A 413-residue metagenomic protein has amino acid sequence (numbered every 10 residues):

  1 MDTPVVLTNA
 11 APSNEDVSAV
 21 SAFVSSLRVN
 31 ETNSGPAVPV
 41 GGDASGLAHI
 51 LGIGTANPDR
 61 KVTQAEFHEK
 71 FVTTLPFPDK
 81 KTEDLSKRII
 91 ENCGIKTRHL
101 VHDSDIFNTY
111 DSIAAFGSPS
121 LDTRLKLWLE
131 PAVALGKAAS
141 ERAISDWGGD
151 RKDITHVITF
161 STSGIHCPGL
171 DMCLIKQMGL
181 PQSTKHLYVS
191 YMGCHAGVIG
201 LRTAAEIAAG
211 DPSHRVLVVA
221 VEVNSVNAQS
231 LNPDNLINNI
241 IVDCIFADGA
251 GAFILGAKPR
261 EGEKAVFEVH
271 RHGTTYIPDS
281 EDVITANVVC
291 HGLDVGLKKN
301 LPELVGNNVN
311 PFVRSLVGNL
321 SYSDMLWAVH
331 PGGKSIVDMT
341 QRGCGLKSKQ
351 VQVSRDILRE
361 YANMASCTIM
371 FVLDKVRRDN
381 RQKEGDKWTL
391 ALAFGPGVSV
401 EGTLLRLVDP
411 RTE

Functional and structural regions predicted by a protein language model:
D2-V5, A10-F23, G35-A37, K137 (+7 more regions): Claisen-condensing/thiolase-fold acyl-transfer catalytic domains that form or cleave C-C bonds in fatty acid
P4-V6, D16-L127, R215, N224 (+3 more regions): Condensing-enzyme catalytic core mediating Claisen C-C bond formation in acyl metabolism
S45-G46, R151-T155, Q182-K185, D211-V216 (+6 more regions): Short coil/turn connectors at secondary-structure junctions
K87-L180, Y191, S321-V337: Conserved beta-ketoacyl condensing-enzyme motif
L121-W128, T159, H186-S190, N238-I240 (+2 more regions): A short glycine/serine-rich beta->alpha loop
S145-K152, E206-R215, G256-A265, N319: Secondary-structure boundary elements
H166-L180, A220-N232, E281-T285, V337-V351: Acidic-glycine-rich active-site phosphate/pyrophosphate-binding loop
